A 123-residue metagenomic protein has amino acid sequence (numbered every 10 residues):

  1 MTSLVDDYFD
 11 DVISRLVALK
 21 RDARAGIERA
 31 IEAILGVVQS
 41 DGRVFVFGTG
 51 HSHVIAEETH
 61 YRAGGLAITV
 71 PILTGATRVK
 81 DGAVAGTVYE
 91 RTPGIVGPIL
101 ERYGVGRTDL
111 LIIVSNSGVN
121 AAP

Functional and structural regions predicted by a protein language model:
M1-D22: Generic N-terminal amphipathic, Lys/Arg-enriched alpha-helix
L4, G26-R29, H51: Short, contiguous, pocket-lining structural segments that sit at or immediately flank catalytic/ligand-binding sites
Y8, R15, A30-A33, I95: A ubiquitous structural signal for well-ordered alpha-helices
D11, G26-R29, A122: Charged catalytic carboxylate motif
D22-S40: A short, well-structured juxtamembrane/interface segment
G42-P123: Glycine-rich phosphate-binding loops that contact phosphosugars or nucleotide phosphates
